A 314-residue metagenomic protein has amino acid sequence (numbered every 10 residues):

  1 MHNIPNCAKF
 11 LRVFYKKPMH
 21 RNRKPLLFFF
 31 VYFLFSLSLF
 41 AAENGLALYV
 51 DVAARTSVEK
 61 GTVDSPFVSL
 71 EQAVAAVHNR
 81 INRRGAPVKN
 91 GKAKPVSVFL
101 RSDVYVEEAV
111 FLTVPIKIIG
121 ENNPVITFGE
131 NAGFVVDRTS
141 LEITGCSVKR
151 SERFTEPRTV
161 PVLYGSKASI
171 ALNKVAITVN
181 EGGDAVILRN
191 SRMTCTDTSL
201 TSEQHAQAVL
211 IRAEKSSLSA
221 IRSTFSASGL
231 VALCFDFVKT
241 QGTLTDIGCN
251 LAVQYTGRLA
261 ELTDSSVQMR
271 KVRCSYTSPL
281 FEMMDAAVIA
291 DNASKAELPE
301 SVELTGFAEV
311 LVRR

Functional and structural regions predicted by a protein language model:
K17-F29: Bacterial N-terminal signal peptides that target proteins for export
F28-S38: Bacterial N-terminal signal peptides
A41-Q72, H78-N79: Right-handed parallel beta-helix/beta-solenoid
G85-K117, E121-N131: N-terminal extracellular ligand-recognition/capping segment immediately after the signal peptide
V106-V110, F128-A132, S151-T159, V179-I187 (+5 more regions): Short glycine/acidic-rich loop motifs that flank beta-strands on beta-rich extracellular proteins
I116-Y164, K174, T178-E181: Right-handed parallel beta-helix/beta-spiral solenoid domain characteristic of secreted/periplasmic
K117-G120, L141-G145, I170-K174, L188 (+9 more regions): All-beta strand scaffolds that present successive hydrophobic residues in beta-strands
